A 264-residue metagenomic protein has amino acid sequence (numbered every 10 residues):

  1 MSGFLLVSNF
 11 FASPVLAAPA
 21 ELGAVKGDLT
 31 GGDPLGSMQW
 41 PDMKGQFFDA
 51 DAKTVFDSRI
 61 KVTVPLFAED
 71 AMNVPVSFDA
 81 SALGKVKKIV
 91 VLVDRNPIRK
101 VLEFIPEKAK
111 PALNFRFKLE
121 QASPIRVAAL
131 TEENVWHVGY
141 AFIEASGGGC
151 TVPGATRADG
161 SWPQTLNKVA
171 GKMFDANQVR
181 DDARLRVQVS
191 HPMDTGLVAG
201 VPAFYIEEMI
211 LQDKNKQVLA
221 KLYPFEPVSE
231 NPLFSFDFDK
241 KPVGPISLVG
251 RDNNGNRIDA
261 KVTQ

Functional and structural regions predicted by a protein language model:
M1-S13, A18: N-terminal export signals
P41-A71, S161-R180: N-terminal edge beta-strand
I89, S123-E132, G244-N253: Short, aromatic- and glycine-rich surface loops/edge beta-strands on solvent-exposed regions
E107-N114, E226-D237: Aromatic sugar-binding surface patches on proteins that engage polysaccharides or sugar-phosphate polymers
E132-V138, R251-A260: Short acidic/polar inter-strand loop motif in beta-rich domains
F142-G148, T263-Q264: Short beta-strand edge segments in extracellular beta-sheet folds
S146-V169: Low-complexity, Pro/Ser/Thr- and charge-rich linker/hinge segments at domain boundaries
Q188-V201: Short amphipathic, basic-aromatic surface patches that mediate peripheral association with negatively charged
